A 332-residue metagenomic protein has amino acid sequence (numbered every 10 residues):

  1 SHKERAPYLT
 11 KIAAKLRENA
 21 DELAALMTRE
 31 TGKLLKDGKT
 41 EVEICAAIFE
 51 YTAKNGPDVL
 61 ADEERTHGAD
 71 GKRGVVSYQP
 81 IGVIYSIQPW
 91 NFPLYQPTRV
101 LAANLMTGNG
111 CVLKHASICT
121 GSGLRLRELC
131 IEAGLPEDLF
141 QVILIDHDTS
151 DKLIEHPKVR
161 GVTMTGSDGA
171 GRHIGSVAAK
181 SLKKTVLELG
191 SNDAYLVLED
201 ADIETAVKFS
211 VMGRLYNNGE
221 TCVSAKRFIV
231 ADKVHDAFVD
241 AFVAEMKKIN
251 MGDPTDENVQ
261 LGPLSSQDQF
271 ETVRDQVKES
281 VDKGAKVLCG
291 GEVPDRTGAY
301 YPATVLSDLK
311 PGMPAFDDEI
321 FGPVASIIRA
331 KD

Functional and structural regions predicted by a protein language model:
S1-K72: N-terminal Rossmann-like NAD(P)+-binding subdomain of aldehyde/semialdehyde dehydrogenases
K3, P7, A14, E18-D21 (+10 more regions): Replace "anionic and nucleotidyl ligands
R5, M27, F49, G108 (+7 more regions): Residue-level signal for inorganic ion chemistry
R17, T28, E63-T205, A330: Rossmann-like NAD(P) dinucleotide-binding subdomain of oxidoreductase/dehydrogenase enzymes
F92, Y216, I320-F321: Glycine-rich phosphate/pyrophosphate-binding beta-alpha loops
P136-L139, Q260, G322-V324: A local structural motif
G169-P311, R329-D332: ALDH superfamily catalytic-core signature
F316: Short, solvent-exposed loop/beta-turn-alpha elements that line the ligand-binding surface or hinge of extracytoplasmic
